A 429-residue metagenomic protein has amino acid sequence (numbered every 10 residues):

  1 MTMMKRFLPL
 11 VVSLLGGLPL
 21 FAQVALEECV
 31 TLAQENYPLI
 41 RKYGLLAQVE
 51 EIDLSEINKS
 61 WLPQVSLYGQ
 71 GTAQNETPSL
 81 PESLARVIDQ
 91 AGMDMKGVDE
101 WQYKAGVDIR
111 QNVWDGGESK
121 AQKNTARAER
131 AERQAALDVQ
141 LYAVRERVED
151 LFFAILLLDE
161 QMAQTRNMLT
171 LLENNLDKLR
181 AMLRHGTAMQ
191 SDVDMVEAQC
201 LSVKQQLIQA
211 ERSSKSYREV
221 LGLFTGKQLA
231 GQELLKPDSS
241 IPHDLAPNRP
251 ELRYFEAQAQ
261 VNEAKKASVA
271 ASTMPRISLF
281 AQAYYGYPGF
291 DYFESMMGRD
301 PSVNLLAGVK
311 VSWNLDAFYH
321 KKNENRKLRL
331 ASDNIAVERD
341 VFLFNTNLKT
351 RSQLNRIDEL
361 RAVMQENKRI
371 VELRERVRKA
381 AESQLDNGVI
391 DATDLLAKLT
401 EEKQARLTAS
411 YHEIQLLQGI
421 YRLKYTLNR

Functional and structural regions predicted by a protein language model:
M1-V30, Q34-P38, L416: Bacterial Sec-dependent N-terminal signal peptides
A22-S66, Q70-E76, T187-M189, T225-K265 (+3 more regions): Bacterial Sec-pathway N-terminal export signals of envelope proteins
V24, I52-S55, Q140-R253, Q260-N262 (+3 more regions): Periplasmic alpha-helical coiled-coil/stalk elements that build and connect Gram-negative outer-membrane
C29, N36, Y43, N112 (+22 more regions): Amphipathic alpha-helical coiled-coil segments and their boundaries
R41-L45, N58-K59, V113-L141, S191 (+4 more regions): Sec/SRP-type N-terminal targeting helices
Y68-D108, Q282-W313: Small/polar, glycine/serine/threonine/aspartate-rich low-complexity segments that form flexible
S202-K227, E372-R429: Short segments within alpha-helical structural elements
